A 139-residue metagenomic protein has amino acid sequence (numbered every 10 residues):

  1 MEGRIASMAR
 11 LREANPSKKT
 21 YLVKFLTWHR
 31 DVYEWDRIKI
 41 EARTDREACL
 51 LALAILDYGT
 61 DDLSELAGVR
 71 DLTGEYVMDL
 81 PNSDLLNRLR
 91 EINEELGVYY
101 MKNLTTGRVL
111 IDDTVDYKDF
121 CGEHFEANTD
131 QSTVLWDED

Functional and structural regions predicted by a protein language model:
M1-K18, S132: Short N-terminal "domain-start" leader segments that mark the transition from disordered tails or signal peptides into
I5, A54-D139: Short, mixed-charge low-complexity intrinsically disordered segments
L11-W35: Short aromatic-glycine-(Arg/Gly/Cys) micro-motifs in beta-strand/loop hairpins
K18-L22, K39-A42, L110: Ser/Thr- (and often Asn-) enriched beta-sheet segments in non-cytosolic proteins
R30, D45-E47, G74: Generic "edge-of-domain/loop-turn" microfeature
Y33-D45: A short, exposed loop/beta-hairpin motif centered on an aromatic-Gly-Thr core
A48-A52: Short amphipathic, charge-patterned alpha-helical segments
